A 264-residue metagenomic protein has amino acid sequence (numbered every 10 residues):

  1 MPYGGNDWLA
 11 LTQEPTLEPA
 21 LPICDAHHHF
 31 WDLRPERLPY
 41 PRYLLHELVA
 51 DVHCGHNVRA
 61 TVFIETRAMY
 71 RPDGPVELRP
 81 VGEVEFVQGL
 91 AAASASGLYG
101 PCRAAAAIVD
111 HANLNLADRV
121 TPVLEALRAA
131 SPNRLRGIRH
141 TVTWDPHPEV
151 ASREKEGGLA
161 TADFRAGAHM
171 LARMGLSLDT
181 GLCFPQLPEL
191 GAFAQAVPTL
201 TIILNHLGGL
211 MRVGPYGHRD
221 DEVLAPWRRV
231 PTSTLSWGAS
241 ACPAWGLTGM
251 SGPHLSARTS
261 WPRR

Functional and structural regions predicted by a protein language model:
M1-G100: An N-terminally biased module of ancient metal coordination in phosphate/nucleic-acid-related enzymes
I23-H28, R59-I64, A106-D110, R136-H140 (+3 more regions): Hydrophobic faces of well-ordered beta-strands that scaffold small-molecule active sites in alpha/beta enzyme cores
H29-W31, T66-M69, N113-L116, T143-P146 (+3 more regions): Short, solvent-exposed loop/turn segments at secondary-structure junctions
R37-P41, Y70, E77-P80, N113-V120 (+3 more regions): Acidic-and-aromatic substrate-binding clefts and catalytic sites of carbohydrate-active enzymes
V49-N57, T61, E85-R103, P122-R136 (+4 more regions): Acidic (Asp/Glu)-rich catalytic clusters
G74, H140-L159: Glycine-rich phosphate-binding "P-loop"
C102-L116: Short, glycine/charge-rich beta-strand/loop segments that flank catalytic centers and engage negatively charged groups
E154-R264: Catalytic pocket-lining loop regions of alpha/beta-barrel enzymes, especially the amidohydrolase/enolase/GH5 lineages
